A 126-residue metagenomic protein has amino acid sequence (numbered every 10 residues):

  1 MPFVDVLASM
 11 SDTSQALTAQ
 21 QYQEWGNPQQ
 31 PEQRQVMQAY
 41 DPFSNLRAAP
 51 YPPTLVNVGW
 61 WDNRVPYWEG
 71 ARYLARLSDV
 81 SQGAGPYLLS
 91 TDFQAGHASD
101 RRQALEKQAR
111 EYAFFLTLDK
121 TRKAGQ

Functional and structural regions predicted by a protein language model:
M1-Q126: Active-site-proximal cap/loop segments of hydrolase catalytic domains
